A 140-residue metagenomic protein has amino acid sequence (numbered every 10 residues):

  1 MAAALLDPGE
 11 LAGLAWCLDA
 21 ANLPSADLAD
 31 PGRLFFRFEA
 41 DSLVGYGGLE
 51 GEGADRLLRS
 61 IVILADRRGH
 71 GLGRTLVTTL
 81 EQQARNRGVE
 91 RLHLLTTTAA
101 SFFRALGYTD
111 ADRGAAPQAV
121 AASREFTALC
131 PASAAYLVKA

Functional and structural regions predicted by a protein language model:
M1-D27, S42, A134-Y136, A140: Short amphipathic alpha-helix that is part of the acyltransferase structural core
E10, A54, T98-A99: A generic "binding-loop/recognition-motif" signal
G32-G45, K139: Conserved beta-hairpin
S42-E50, D55-V62: Conserved beta-strand in the GNAT
I63, G69-Q82, L94: Conserved acetyl-CoA-binding loop-helix of GNAT-fold acetyltransferases
Q82-T98: Conserved GNAT acetyl-CoA-binding A-motif
T97-E125: Conserved active-site alpha-helix within GNAT-family acetyltransferase domains
A116-A140: C-terminal "cap" of GNAT-fold acetyltransferases
